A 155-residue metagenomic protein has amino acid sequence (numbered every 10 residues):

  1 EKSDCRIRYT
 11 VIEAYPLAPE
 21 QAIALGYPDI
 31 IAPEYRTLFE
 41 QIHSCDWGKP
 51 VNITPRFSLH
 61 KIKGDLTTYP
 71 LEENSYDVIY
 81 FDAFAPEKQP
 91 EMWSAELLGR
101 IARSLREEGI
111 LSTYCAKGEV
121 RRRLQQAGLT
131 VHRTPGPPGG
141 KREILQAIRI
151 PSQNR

Functional and structural regions predicted by a protein language model:
E1-S3: Conserved SAM-binding loop of SAM-dependent methyltransferases across substrates and taxa, primarily the Class I
R8-E13: Conserved SAM-binding motif I beta-strand of class I
I23-E72: S-adenosyl-L-methionine
L59-K61, S75-A83: Short SAM/SAH-binding signature in class I
E87-K88: Short glycine-rich, flexible loops that bind phosphorylated cofactors or substrates
M92-E107: A short glycine-rich, Lys/Arg-flanked "PGG" loop and its adjoining helix->strand segment in the class I
E107-C115: Conserved beta-strand signature within the Rossmann-like core of class I S-adenosyl-L-methionine
K117-R155: Class I S-adenosyl-L-methionine
